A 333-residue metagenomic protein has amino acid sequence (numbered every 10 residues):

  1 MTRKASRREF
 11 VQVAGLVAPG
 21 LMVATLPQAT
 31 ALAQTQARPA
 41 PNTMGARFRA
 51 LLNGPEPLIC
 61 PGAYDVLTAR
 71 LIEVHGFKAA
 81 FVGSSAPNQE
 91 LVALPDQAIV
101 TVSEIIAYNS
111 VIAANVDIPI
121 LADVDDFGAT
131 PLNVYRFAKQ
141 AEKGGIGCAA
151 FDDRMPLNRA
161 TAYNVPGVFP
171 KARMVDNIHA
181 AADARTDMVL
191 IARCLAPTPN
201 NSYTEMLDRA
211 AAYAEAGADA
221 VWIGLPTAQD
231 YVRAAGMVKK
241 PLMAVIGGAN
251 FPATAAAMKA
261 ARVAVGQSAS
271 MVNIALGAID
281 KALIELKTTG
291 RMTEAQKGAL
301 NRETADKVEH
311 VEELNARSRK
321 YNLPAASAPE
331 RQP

Functional and structural regions predicted by a protein language model:
M1-A18: N-terminal secretory signal peptides and thylakoid transit peptides that target proteins across membranes
V11-A14, Q34-P61, N315-N322, A326-P333: Extreme N-terminal cap/leader segments of soluble proteins
A18-G20, A24: Bacterial N-terminal signal peptides
L26-T35: Signal peptide processing junction and immediate N-terminal pro/mature segment of secreted/exported proteins
N42, S270-P333: Extended, intrinsically disordered, low-complexity segments
G45-A50, L58-C60, Y64-I118, D126-M237 (+1 more regions): Alpha/beta enzyme core
A114-I118, A235-R291: Catalytic-face loop-and-helix region of soluble metabolic enzyme cores
